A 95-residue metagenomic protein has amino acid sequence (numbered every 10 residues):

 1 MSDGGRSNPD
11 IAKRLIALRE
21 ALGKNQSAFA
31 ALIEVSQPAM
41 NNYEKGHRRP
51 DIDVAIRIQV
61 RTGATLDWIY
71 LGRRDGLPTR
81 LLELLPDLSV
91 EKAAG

Functional and structural regions predicted by a protein language model:
M1-A21: A short, Lys/Arg-rich alpha-helix, primarily the initiator
M1-G4, V60, D67-G95: Short, charged recognition helix plus adjacent turn of helix-turn-helix-like nucleic-acid-binding domains
E20, E34, K45-H47, R74: Residue-level detection of the helix-turn-helix DNA-binding "recognition helix"
G23-N42, R61: Short alpha-helical DNA-recognition segment
H47-V60, G76: Short, basic-rich loop-to-helix N-cap that marks the start of a DNA-contacting helix
